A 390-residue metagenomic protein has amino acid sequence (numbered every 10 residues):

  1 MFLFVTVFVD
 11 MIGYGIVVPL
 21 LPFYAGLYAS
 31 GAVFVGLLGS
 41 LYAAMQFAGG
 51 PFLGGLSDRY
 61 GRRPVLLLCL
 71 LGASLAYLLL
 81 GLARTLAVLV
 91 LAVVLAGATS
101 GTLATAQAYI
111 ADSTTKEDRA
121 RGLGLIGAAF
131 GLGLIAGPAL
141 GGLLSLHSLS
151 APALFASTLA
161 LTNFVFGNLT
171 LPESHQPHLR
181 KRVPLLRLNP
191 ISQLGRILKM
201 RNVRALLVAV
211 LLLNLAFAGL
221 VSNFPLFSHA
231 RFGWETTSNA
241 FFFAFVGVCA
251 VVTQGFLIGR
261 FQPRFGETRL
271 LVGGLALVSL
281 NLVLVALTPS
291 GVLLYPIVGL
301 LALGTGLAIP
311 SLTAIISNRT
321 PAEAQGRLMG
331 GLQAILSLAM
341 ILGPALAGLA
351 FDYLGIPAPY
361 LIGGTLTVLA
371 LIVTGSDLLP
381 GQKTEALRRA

Functional and structural regions predicted by a protein language model:
G15, A43-P51, G101, L134-I135 (+3 more regions): Residue-level signature of mid-helix packing/kink "hotspots" within the transmembrane helices of 12-pass Major
P19-A32, S222-S238: Short amphipathic helix-loop junctions that connect adjacent transmembrane helices in Major Facilitator Superfamily/SLC
F47-L86: Conserved MFS/SLC helix-loop-helix module at the cytosolic interface between two early adjacent transmembrane helices
G50-Y60, T253-E267, F351: Helix-to-loop junctions at the C-terminal end of transmembrane segments in multipass secondary transporters
A92-G131: Cytoplasmic helix-loop-helix junction between adjacent transmembrane helices in 12-TM secondary transporters
I126-L169: Helix-loop-helix hairpin linking two adjacent transmembrane segments in secondary transporters
P172-V208: Juxtamembrane intracellular "pre-TM" segments in multi-pass secondary transporters
T268-L312: C-terminal transmembrane helical hairpin of 12-TM major facilitator-type secondary transporters
